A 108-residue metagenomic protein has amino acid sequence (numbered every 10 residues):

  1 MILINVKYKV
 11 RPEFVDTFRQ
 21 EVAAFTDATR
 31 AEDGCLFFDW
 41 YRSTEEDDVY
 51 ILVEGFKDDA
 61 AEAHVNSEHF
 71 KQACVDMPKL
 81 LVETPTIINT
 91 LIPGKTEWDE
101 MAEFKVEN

Functional and structural regions predicted by a protein language model:
I2-K9, D39-V65: Short, well-ordered beta-strand segments in beta-rich or mixed alpha/beta enzyme and ligand-binding folds
V10-V15: Short, surface-exposed ligand-recognition loops at beta-strand->loop->(often short) alpha-helix junctions that present
A24, A28-L36, G55-N89: An amphipathic, aromatic/His-enriched active-site/gating alpha helix that lines ligand/cofactor pockets
Y41-D48, V75-N108: Glycine-rich beta-strand-turn "strand-cap" elements at beta-sheet edges
